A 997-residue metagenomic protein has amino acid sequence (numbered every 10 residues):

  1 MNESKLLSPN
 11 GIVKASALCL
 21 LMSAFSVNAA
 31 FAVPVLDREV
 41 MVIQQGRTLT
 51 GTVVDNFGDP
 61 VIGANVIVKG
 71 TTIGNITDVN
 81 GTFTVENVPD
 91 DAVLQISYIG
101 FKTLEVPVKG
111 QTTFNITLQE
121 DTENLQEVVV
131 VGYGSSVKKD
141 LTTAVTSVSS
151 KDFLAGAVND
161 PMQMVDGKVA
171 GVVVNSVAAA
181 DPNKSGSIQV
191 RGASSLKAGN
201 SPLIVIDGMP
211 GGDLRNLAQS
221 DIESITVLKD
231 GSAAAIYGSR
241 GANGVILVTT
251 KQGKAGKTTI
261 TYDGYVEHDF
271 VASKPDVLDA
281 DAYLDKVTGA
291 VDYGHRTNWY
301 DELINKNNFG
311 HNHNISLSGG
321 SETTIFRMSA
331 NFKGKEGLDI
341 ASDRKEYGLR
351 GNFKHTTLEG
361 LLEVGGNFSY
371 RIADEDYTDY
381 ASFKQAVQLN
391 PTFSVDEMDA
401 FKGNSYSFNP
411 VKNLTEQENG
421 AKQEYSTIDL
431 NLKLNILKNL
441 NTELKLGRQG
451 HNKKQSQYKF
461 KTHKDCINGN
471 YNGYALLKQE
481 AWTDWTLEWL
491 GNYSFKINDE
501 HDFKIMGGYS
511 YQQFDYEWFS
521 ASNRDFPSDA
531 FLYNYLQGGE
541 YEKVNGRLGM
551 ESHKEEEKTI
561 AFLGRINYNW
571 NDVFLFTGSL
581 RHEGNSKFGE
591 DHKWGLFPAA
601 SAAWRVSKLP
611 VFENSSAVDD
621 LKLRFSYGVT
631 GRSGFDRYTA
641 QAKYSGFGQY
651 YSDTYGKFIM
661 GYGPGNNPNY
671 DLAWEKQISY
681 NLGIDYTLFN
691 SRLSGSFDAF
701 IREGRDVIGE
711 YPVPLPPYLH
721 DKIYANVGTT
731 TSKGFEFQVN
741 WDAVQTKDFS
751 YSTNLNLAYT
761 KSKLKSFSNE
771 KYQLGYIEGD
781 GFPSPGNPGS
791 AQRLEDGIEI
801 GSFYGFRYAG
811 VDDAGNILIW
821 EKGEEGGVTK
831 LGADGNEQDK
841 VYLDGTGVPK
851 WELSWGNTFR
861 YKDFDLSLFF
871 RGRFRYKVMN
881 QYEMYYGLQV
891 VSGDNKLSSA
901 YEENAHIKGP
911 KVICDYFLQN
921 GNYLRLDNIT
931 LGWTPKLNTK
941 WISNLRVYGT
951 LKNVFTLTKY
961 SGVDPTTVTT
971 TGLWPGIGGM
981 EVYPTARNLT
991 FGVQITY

Functional and structural regions predicted by a protein language model:
M1-L358, L362-N367, R371, K402 (+7 more regions): Short, small/polar-rich motifs associated with maturation and membrane association, primarily at protein termini
G63, N87, N115, E127 (+11 more regions): Extracellular/lumenal ectodomain signal focusing on beta-strand-rich modules and carbohydrate-recognition contexts
F153, S201, D207, L284 (+9 more regions): Extracellular/periplasmic, surface-exposed regions of secreted and cell-surface proteins
T261-H295, S520, R524, A725 (+3 more regions): Conserved small-residue
S382-P410: Acidic, glycine-rich flexible loop segments
K445, G508, R565-N567, L623 (+7 more regions): Exposed, low-structure sequence patches enriched in small/polar residues
T846-V878: Glycine-rich, aromatic-lined ligand/substrate-binding cores of catalytic and carbohydrate-binding domains
L866-L926: C-terminal beta-barrel architecture of Gram-negative outer-membrane proteins
